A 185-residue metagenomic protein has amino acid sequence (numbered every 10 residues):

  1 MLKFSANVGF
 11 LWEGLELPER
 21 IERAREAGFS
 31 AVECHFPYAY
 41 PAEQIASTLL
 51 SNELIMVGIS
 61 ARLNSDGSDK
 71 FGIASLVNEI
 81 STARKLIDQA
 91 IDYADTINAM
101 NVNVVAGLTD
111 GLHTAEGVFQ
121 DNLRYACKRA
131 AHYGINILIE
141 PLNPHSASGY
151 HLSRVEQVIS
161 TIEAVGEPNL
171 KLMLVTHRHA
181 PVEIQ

Functional and structural regions predicted by a protein language model:
M1-T96, E167: N-terminal pre-domain/capping segments
K3, I55, M100-N101, N136 (+1 more regions): Proline-centered loop/turn at the N-terminus of a beta-strand
L11-L15, E33-Q44, T109-H113, H145-G149 (+1 more regions): Acidic-and-aromatic substrate-binding clefts and catalytic sites of carbohydrate-active enzymes
E22-R25, A31, Q120-Q185: Acidic/histidine-rich catalytic cores of soluble enzymes
E33, V57-S60, N103, L138 (+1 more regions): Conserved beta-strand positions in the central sheet of alpha/beta enzyme cores
G72-I80, D110-E116, A147: Glycine-rich tight-turn/loop motif centered on a GG-T
L76-N101, G117-Y133, T161: An active-site-proximal structural segment forming one wall of the substrate-binding cleft that immediately precedes
V105-G107, P141-L142: Short, well-ordered beta-to-alpha junction loops that form the rim of enzyme active sites and present histidine/acidic
